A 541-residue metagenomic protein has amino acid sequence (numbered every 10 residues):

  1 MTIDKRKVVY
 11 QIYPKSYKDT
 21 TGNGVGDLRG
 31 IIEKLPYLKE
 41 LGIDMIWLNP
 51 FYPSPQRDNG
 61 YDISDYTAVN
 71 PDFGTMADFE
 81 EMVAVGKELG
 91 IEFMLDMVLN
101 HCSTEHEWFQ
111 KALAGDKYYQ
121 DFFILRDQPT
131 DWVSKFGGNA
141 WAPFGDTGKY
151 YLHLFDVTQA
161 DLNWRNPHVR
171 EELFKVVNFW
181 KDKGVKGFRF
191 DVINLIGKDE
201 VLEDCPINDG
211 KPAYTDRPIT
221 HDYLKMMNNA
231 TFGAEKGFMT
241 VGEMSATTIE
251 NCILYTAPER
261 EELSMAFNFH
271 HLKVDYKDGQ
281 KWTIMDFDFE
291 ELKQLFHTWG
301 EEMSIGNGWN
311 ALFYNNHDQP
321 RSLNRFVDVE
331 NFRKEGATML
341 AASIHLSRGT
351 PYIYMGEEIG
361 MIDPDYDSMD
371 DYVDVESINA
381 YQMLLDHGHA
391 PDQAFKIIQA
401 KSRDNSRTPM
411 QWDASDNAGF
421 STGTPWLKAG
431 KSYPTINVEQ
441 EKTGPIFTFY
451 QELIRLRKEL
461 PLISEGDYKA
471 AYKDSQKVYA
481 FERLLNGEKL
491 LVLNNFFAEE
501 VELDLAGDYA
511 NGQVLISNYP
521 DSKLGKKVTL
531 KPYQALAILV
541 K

Functional and structural regions predicted by a protein language model:
T2-N178, D182, L195-T248, P258 (+1 more regions): Acidic/aromatic-lined carbohydrate-recognition and catalytic surfaces of CAZymes acting on diverse glycans
K5, D222-L224, N228-G237, Y255-T256 (+7 more regions): Loop/helix patches that line or flank the sugar-binding groove of alpha-linked glycan CAZymes
T21, S54-D58, H101-W108, I196-D199 (+6 more regions): Short catalytic/ligand-binding loop motif for oxyanion handling, primarily in non-cytosolic enzymes, centered on
I46, F188-F190: Hydrophobic residues within beta-strands of alpha/beta enzymes
A160-N166, R170, A213-Y214, S322-E335 (+1 more regions): Active-site rim elements
E500-Y519: Beta-strand-rich binding/interaction modules
G525-K541: C-terminal beta-strand-rich structural cap/linker in extracellular carbohydrate-active enzymes
